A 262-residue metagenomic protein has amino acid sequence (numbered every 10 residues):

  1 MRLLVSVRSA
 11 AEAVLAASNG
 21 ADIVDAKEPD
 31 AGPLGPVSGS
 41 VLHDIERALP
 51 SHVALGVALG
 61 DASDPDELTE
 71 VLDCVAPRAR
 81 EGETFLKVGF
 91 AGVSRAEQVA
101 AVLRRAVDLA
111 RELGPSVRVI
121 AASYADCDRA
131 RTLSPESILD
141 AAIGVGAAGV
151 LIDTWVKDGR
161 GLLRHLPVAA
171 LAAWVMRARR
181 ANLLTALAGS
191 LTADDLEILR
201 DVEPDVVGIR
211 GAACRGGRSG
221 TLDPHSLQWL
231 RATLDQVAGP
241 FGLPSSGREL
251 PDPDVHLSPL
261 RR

Functional and structural regions predicted by a protein language model:
A10, P33-P50: Glycine-rich, positively charged N-terminal anion/phosphate-binding segment
A11-N19, A62-R80, R129-A130, S134-I138 (+2 more regions): Catalytic cores of alpha/beta
L15, S40-R47, E70-P77, A101-L109 (+5 more regions): Alpha-helical scaffolding segments of alpha/beta enzyme cores, especially the outer helices of TIM-barrel or partial
V24-L34, E81-S94, L151-G159, V202-H225: Glycine-rich phosphate-binding active-site loops on the catalytic face of alpha/beta enzymes
V41-I45, A96-L103, V107, A212-P244 (+1 more regions): C-terminal helical cap(s) of enzyme catalytic domains, especially alpha/beta-barrels
S51-L72, A79-L163, R177, A181: Conserved anion-binding
E249-V255: Acidic, Ala/Val/Gly-enriched low-complexity intrinsically disordered segments
